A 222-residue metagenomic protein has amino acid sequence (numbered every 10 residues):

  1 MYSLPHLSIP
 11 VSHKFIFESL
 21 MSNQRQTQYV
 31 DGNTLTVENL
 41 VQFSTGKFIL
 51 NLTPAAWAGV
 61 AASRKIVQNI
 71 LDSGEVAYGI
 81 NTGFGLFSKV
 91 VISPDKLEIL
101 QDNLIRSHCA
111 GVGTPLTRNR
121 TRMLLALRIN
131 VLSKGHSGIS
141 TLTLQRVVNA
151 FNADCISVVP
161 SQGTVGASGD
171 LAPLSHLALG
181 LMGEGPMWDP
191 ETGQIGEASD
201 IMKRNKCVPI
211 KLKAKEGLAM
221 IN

Functional and structural regions predicted by a protein language model:
I9-N222: Conserved, well-structured ligand/cofactor-binding cores
